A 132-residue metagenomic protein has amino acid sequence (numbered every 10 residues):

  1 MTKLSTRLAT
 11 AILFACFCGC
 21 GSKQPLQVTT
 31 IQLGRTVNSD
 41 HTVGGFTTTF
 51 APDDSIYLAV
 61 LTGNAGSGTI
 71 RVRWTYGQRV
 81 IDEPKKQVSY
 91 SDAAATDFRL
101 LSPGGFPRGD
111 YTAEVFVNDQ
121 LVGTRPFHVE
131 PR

Functional and structural regions predicted by a protein language model:
M1-A9: Bacterial N-terminal signal peptides that target proteins for export
C16-G19: C-terminal motif of bacterial Sec signal peptides marking the signal peptidase cleavage site
G21-P52: Short, compositionally biased P/S/T/A/G/V-rich stretches that sit at domain boundaries
I56-G63: Short edge beta-strand/loop segments characteristic of extracellular beta-sandwich folds
V72-Y76, V115: Conserved aromatic beta-strand anchor motif in extracellular beta-sandwich/beta-rich domains
I81-S91: Solvent-exposed serine/threonine-rich low-complexity stretches and specific carbohydrate-binding patches
Y90-L100: Aromatic sugar-binding surface patches on proteins that engage polysaccharides or sugar-phosphate polymers
P103-G105, T112-V129: Short, exposed beta-strand-loop hairpins at the edges of beta-sheets in extracellular/periplasmic proteins
